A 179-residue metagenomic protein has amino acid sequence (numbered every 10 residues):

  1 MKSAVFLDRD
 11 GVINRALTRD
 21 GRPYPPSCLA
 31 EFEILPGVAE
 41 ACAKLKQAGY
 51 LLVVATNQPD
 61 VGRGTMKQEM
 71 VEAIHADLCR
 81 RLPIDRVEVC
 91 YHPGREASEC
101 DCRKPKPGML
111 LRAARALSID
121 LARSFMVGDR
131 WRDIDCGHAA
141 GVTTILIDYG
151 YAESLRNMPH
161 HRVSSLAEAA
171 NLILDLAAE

Functional and structural regions predicted by a protein language model:
M1-L51: Active-site neighborhood of HAD-like aspartate-dependent phosphohydrolases
S3, E69-R86, R95-M126, R130-E179: Asp-based, Mg2+/Mn2+-dependent phosphohydrolase catalytic module
L7-R9, T56, G128-D129: Active-site flanking residues adjacent to catalytic metal/cofactor-binding acidic residues
V12, P59-D60, R132: Short, solvent-exposed loop/turn segments at secondary-structure junctions
N14-A16, G21, R63, D135 (+2 more regions): Conserved protein kinase catalytic core
R15-L17, Y91, D148: Residue-level signal for short segments within beta-strands and strand-turn junctions of well-structured beta-sheet
F32, T65, S124-F125: Residue-level marker of alpha-helix boundaries and capping positions
V38-V71, H75, I84-P93, G137: Substrate-recognition element of Asp-dependent hydrolases with the DxDx(T/V) motif
